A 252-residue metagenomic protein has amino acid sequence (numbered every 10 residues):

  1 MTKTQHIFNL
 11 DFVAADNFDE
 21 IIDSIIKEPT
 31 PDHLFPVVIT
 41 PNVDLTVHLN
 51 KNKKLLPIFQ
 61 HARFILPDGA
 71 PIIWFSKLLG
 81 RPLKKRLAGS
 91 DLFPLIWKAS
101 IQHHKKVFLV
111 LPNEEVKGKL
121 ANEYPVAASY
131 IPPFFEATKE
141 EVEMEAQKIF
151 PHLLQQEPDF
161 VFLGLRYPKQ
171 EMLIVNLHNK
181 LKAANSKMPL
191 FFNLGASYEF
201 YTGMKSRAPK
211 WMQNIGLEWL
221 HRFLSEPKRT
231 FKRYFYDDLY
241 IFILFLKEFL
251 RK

Functional and structural regions predicted by a protein language model:
M1-F93: N-terminal nucleotide/polyanion-binding subdomain common to many enzyme families
F35, H104-K105, A184-P189: A short helix->loop->beta-strand "cap" motif at the edges of active sites that frequently abuts
N42-T46, L165-Q170, S197-Y198: Short glycine-rich anion-binding loops that position phosphate/pyrophosphate groups of nucleotides and phosphorylated
P71-S76, R207-K252: A transmembrane-helix-recognition feature enriched in membrane-embedded lipid enzymes and envelope glyco-/phospholipid
K77-H152, Q156: Conserved beta-alpha
P133-T138, S186-S225: Short, flexible loop segments at boundaries between secondary-structure elements
L153, E157-F162, R166-Y167: Proline-aspartate-enriched helix->loop->beta-strand connector
E171-K180, A184: Short Gly/Thr/Asp-enriched flexible loops that form oxyanion-binding sites at enzyme active sites
